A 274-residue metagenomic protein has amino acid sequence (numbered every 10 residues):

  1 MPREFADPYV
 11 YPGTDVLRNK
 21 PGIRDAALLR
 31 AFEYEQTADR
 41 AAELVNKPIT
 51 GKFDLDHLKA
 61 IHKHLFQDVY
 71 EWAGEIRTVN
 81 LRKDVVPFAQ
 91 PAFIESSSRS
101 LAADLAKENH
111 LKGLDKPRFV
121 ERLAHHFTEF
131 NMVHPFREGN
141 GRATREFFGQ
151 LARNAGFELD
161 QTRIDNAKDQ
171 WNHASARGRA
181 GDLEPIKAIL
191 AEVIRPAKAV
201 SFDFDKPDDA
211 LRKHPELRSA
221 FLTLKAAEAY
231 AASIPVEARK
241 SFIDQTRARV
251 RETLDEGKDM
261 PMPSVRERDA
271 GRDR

Functional and structural regions predicted by a protein language model:
M1-R274: FIC/Doc superfamily catalytic core
